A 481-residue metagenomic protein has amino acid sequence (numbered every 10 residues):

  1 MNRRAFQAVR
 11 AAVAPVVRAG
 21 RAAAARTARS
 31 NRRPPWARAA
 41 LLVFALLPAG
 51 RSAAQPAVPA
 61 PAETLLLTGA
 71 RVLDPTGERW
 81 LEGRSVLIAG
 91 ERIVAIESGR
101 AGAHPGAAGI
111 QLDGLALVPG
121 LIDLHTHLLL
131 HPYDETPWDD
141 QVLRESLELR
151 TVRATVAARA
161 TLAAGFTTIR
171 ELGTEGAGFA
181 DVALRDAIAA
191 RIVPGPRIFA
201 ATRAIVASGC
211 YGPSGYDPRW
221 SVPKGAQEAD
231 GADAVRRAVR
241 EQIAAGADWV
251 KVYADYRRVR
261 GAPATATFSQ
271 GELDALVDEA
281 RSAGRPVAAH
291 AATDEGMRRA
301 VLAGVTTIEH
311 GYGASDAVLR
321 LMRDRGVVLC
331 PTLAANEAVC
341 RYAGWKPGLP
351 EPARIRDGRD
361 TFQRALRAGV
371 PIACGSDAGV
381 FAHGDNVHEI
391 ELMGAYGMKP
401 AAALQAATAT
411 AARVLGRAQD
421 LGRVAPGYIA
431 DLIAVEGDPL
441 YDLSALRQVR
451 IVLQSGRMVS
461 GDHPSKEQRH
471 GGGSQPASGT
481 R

Functional and structural regions predicted by a protein language model:
P56-A57, V72-S85, E97-G99, K399-L404 (+1 more regions): Acidic, glycine-enriched loop/beta-strand segments at the rims of small-molecule binding/catalytic pockets
A57-E63, V72, G77-V118: Histidine-rich, glycine-flanked metal-binding segment
L115-I192, S208, G271, E295 (+1 more regions): Metal-associated gating/positioning segment near the N- to mid-region
L129-R150, S208-P223, R257-A266, R323-R356: Active-site gating loops and adjacent loop-to-helix segments of metal-dependent hydrolytic enzymes
P132-D134, D181, C210, G261 (+5 more regions): Histidine/acidic-residue-rich catalytic or RNA/ligand-binding cores of hydrolases and nuclease-related proteins
D140-V142, S282, P286, R354-P439: His/Asp/Glu-enriched, well-ordered alpha-helical/loop segment that forms or immediately abuts the divalent-metal
R153-F179, L184, P194-A204, A247-R258 (+3 more regions): Divalent metal-dependent hydrolysis catalytic cores, especially in the metallo-beta-lactamase
A183, D233-L329, P352-P371: Histidine/acidic residue-rich metal-binding segments in metalloenzymes
